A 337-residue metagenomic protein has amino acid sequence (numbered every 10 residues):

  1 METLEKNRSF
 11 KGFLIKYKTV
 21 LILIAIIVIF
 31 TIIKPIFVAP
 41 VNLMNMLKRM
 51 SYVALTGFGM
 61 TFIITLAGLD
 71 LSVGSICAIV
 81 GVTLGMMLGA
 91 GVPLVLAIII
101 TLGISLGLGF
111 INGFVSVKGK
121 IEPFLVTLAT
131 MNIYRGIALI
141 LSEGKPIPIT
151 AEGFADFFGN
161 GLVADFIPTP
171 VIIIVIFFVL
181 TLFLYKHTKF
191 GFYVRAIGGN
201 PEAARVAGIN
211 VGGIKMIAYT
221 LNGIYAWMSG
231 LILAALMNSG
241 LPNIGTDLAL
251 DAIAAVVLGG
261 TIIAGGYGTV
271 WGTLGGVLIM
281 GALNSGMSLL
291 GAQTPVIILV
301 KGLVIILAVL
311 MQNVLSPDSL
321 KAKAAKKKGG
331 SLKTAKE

Functional and structural regions predicted by a protein language model:
M1-I22, I26-V28, G199, R205-G213 (+1 more regions): Cytosolic-side transmembrane-helix boundaries in multi-pass membrane proteins
K16, I22, F30, K34 (+4 more regions): Alpha-helical transmembrane segments of multi-pass integral membrane proteins
T19-I32, G59-T61, R135-G136, V171-F183 (+4 more regions): Hydrophobic core segments of alpha-helical transmembrane domains in multi-pass membrane transport and ion-translocation
A25-A90, V115-K120, G260-V270, L303: Single transmembrane alpha-helix segments in multi-pass membrane proteins
P35-N45, A138-G144, Y185-K186, G191 (+2 more regions): Inter-helical junctions in multi-pass inner-membrane proteins, predominant in energy-converting antiporter-like
V92-M131, G275-G276: Alpha-helical transmembrane segments within multi-pass membrane transporters and channels
G119, P123-T188, I214-I217, L236-G245 (+2 more regions): Transmembrane helix-bundle core of multi-pass membrane transporters and related energy-transducing complexes
A226, L236-G302: Transmembrane alpha-helical segments in multi-pass inner-membrane proteins
